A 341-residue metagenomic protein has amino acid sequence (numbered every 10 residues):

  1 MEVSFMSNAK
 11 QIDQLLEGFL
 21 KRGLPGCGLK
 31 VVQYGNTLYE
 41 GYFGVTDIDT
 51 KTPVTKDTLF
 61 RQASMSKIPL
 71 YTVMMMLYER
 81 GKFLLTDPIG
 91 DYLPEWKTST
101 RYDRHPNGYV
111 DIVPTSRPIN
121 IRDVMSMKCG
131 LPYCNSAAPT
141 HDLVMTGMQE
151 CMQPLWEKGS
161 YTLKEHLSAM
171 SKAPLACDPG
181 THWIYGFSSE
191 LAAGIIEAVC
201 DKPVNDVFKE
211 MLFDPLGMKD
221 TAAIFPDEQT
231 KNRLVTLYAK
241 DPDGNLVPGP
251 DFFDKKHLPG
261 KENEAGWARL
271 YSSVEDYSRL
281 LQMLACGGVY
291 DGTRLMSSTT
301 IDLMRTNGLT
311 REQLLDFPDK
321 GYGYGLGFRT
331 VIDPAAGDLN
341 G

Functional and structural regions predicted by a protein language model:
M1-A9, L326, T330: Short, compositionally biased leader-like segments
F5-Q62, K82-L84, T98-H105, V110: Short, conserved catalytic-motif segment at the N-terminal edge
K10-E17, G35, R61-I89, S189-E197 (+1 more regions): Active-site SXXK
G26-G28, P88, A222: Residues at or immediately flanking beta-strands
G41, D87, K202: Short beta-to-alpha loop/turn elements within the nucleotide-binding domains of ABC transporters
Y42-G44, D251, G341: Short clusters of small/polar residues that mark proteolytic maturation junctions
G90-T98: Acidic helix-start/capping segments at beta-turn-to-alpha-helix junctions
T100-L339: Short, surface-exposed loop or secondary-structure junction motifs that flank catalytic or metal-binding residues
